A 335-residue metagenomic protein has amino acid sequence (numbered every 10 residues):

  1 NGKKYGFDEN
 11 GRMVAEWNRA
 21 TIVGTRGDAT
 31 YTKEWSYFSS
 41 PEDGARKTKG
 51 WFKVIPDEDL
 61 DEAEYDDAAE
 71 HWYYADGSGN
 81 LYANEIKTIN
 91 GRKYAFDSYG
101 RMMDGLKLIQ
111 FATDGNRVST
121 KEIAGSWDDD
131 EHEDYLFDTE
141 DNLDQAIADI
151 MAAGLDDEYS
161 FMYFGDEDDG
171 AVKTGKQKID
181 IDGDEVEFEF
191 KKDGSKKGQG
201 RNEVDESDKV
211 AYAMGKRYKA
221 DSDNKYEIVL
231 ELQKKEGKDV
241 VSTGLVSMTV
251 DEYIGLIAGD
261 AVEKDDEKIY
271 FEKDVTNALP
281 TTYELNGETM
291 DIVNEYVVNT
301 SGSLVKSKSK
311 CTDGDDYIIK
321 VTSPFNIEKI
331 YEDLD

Functional and structural regions predicted by a protein language model:
N1-D335: Extracellular adhesion/carbohydrate-binding repeat motifs centered on closely spaced tryptophans
